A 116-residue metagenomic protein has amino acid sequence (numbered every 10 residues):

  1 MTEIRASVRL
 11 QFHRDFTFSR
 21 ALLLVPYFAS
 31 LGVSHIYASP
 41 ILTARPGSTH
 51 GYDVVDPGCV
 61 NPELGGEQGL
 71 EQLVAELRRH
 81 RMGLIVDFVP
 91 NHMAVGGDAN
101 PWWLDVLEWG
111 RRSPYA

Functional and structural regions predicted by a protein language model:
M1-A116: Acidic/aromatic-lined carbohydrate-recognition and catalytic surfaces of CAZymes acting on diverse glycans
